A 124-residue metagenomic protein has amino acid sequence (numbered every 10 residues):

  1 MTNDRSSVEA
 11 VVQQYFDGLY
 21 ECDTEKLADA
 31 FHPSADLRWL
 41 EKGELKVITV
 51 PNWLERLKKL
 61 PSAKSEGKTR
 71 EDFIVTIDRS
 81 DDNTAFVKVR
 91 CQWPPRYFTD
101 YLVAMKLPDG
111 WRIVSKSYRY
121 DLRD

Functional and structural regions predicted by a protein language model:
M1-P33, I48-N52, R123: Short, low-complexity N-terminal intrinsically disordered segments enriched in polar/charged residues
S7-A10, D36-E41, K46-Y97: Surface-exposed, charged secondary-structure patches
D23, A30, E41-G43, K68 (+2 more regions): Residue-level detector of alpha-helical recognition elements and their boundaries
F31, C91-W93, S117-Y118: Short beta-strand segments enriched in hydrophobic/aromatic residues within well-folded beta-rich domains
Y97-D124: Short beta-strand edge/turn micro-motifs at domain boundaries
